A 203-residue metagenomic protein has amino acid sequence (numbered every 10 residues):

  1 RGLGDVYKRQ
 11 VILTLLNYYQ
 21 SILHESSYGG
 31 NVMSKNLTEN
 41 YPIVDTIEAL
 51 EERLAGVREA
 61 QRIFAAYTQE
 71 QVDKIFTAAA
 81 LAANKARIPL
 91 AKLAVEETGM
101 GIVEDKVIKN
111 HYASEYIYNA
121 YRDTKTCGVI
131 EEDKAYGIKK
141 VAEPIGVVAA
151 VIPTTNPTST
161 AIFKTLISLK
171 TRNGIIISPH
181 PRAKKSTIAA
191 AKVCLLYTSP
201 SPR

Functional and structural regions predicted by a protein language model:
G2-Q10, Y197-R203: Conserved small/polar residues in nucleotide/adenosyl-binding loops
G2-Y7, G99, G146, R172: Glycine-centered flexibility sites
V6, V103, A150: Short, electropositive, low-hydrophobicity segments enriched in small/polar residues
V11-V32: Short, Lys/Arg-enriched N-terminal segments with co-localized hydrophobic residues within the first ~10-30 amino acids
M33-K139: N-terminal Rossmann-like NAD(P)+-binding subdomain of aldehyde/semialdehyde dehydrogenases
V72, T171, S201: Conserved donor-binding/catalytic loop of nucleotide-activated donor transferases
R122-L195: Conserved small-residue-rich beta-alpha loop and adjacent elements that most often cradle the phosphate/pyrophosphate
